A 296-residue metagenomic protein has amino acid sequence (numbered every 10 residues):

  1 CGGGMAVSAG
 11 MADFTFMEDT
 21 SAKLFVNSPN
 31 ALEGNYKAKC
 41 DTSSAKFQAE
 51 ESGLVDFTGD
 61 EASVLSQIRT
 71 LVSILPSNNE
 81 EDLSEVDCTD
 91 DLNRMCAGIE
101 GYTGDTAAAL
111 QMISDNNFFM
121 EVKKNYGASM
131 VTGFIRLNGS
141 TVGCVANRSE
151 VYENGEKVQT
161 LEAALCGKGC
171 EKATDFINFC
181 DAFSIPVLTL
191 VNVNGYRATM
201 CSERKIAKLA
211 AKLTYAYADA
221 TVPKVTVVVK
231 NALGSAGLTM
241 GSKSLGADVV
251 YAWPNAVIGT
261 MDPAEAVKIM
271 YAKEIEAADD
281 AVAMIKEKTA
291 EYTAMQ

Functional and structural regions predicted by a protein language model:
C1-Q296: Ligand-binding clefts of soluble mixed alpha/beta catalytic domains
